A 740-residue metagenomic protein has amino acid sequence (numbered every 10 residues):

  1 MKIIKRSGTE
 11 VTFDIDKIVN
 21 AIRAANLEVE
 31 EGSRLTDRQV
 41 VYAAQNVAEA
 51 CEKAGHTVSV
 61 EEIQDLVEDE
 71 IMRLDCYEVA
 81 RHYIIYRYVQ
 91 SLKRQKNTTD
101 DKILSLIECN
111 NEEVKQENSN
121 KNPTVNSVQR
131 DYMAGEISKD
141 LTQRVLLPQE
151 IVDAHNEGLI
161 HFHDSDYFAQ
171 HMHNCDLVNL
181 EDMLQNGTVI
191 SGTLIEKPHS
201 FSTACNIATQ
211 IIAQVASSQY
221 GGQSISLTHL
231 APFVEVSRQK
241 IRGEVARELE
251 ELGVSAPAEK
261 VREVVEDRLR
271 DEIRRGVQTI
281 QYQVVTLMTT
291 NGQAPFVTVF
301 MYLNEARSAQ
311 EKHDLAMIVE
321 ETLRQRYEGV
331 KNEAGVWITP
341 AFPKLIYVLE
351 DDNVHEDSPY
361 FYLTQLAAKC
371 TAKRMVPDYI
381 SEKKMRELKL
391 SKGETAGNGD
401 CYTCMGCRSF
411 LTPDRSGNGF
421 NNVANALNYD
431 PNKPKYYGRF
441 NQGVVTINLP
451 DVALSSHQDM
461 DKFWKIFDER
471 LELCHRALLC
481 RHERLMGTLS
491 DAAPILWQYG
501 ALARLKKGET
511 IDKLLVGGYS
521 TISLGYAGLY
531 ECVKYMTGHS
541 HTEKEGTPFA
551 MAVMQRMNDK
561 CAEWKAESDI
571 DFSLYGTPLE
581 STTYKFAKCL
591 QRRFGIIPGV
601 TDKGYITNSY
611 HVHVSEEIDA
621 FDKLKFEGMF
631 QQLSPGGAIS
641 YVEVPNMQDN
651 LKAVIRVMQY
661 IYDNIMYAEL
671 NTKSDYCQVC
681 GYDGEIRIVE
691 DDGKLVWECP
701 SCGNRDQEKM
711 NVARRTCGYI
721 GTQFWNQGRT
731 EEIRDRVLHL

Functional and structural regions predicted by a protein language model:
M1-C109, R734-H739: Charged, amphipathic alpha-helical regulatory modules used for macromolecular assembly or allosteric control
D14, S33, K694, T716-Y719: Conformational switch/transducer regions in large eukaryotic molecular machines and scaffolds
R23, H475, L479, Y530-K534: Amphipathic, well-packed alpha-helical segments that form the structural scaffold of globular domains
V89-L92, K96-G518, H539, E543-R705 (+1 more regions): Conserved catalytic cores of very large enzyme subunits
I273, V277, Q281, K534-Y535 (+1 more regions): Metallocofactor- and cofactor-centric catalytic cores in central/energy metabolism, strongly enriched
M301, I522-Y535, Q555, R715: Contiguous, well-ordered alpha-helical segments that form the cores/surfaces of helical PPI scaffolds
S701-L740: Long insertion/accessory domains within large nucleic-acid-processing enzymes
